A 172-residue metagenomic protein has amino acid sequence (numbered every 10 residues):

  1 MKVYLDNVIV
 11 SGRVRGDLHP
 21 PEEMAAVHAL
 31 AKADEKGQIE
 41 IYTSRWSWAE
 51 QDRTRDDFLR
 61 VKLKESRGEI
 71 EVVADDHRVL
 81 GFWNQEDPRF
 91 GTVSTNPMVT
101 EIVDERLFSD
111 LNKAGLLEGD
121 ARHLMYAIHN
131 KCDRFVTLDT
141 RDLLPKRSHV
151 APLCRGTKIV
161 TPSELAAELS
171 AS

Functional and structural regions predicted by a protein language model:
M1-N130, R141-S172: Active-site-proximal, substrate-binding regions of enzyme catalytic domains and RNA-binding/basic surfaces
L138: Conserved residues at the C-terminal ends of beta-strands
